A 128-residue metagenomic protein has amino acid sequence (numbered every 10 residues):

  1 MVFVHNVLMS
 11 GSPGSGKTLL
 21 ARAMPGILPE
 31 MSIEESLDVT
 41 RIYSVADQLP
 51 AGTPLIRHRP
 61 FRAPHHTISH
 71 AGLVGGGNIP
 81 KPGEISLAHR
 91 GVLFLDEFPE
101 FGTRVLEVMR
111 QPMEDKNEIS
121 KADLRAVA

Functional and structural regions predicted by a protein language model:
M1-N6, I79, L87-A88: AAA+ ATPase active-site-proximal loops
V2-T53, R110: Walker A/P-loop
N6-L8, A71-G72, V92-L93, K116-E118: Structural motif
S10-S12, N78-I85, F98-F101, D115-A128: Conserved Walker
A23, P64-H66, P80-E114: Conserved AAA+/SF3 P-loop NTPase catalytic/coupling segment centered on the Walker-B
T53-G75: Inter-Walker segment of RecA-like/P-loop motor cores
